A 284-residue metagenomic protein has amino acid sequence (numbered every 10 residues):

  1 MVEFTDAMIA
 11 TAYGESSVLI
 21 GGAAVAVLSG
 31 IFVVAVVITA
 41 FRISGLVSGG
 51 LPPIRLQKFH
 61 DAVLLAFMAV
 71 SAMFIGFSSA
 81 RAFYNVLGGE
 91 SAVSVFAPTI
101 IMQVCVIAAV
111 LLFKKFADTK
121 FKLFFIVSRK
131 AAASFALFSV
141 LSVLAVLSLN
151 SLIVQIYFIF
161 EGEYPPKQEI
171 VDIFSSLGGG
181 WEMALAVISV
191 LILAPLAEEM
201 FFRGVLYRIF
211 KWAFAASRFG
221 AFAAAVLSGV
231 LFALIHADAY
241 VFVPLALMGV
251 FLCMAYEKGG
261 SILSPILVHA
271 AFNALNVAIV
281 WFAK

Functional and structural regions predicted by a protein language model:
M1-F121, A132, V280-K284: N-terminal, membrane-interfacial amphipathic/helix-forming hydrophobic leader that caps and precedes the first
F4-Y13, V25-V37, A145-S151, E169-K284: Transmembrane helix-loop-helix hairpins at the membrane interface of multi-pass integral membrane proteins
E15-I20, R55-V63, F67, G89 (+12 more regions): Structural motif marking the loop-to-transmembrane transition
R42, R55-K58, R81, R129 (+4 more regions): Arginine residue identity/basic-tract feature
G45, F160-E161, K211, A283: Juxtamembrane transmembrane-helix termini
F83-I100, L112-A194, V280: Juxtamembrane helix-loop-helix connectors linking adjacent transmembrane helices in multi-pass membrane enzymes
